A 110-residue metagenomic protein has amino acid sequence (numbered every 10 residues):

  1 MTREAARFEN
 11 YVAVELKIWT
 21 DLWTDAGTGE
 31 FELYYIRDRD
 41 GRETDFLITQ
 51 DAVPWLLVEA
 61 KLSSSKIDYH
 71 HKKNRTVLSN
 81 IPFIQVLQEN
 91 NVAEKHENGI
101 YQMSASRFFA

Functional and structural regions predicted by a protein language model:
M1-A110: A cross-kingdom feature that marks ATP-driven nucleic-acid transaction machinery
